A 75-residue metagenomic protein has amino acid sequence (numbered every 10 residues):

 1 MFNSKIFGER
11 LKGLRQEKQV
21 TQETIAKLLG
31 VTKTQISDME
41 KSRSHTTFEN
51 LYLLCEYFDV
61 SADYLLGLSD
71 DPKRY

Functional and structural regions predicted by a protein language model:
M1, E56, L66-Y75: Short, charged recognition helix plus adjacent turn of helix-turn-helix-like nucleic-acid-binding domains
M1-E17: A short, Lys/Arg-rich alpha-helix, primarily the initiator
E9, Q19-V20, T46-E49: Residue-level signal for the short linker/turn that defines the boundary of a DNA-recognition helix
G13, E17, V31, Y57-V60: Conserved amphipathic alpha-helical interaction elements at protein-protein interfaces in regulatory, energy-coupling
Q16, G30, K41-R43, Y52 (+1 more regions): Residue-level detection of the helix-turn-helix DNA-binding "recognition helix"
Q19-D38: Short alpha-helical DNA-recognition segment
E49-Y64: DNA major-groove recognition helix of helix-turn-helix/homeodomain DNA-binding modules
